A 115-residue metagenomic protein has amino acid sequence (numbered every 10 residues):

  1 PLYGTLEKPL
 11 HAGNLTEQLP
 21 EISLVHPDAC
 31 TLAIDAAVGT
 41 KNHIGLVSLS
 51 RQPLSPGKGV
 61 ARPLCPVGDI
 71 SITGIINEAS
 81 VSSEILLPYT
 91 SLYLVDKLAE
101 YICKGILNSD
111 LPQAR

Functional and structural regions predicted by a protein language model:
P1-T31, A36-R115: N-terminal catalytic or cofactor-binding beta/alpha core of small enzyme domains
